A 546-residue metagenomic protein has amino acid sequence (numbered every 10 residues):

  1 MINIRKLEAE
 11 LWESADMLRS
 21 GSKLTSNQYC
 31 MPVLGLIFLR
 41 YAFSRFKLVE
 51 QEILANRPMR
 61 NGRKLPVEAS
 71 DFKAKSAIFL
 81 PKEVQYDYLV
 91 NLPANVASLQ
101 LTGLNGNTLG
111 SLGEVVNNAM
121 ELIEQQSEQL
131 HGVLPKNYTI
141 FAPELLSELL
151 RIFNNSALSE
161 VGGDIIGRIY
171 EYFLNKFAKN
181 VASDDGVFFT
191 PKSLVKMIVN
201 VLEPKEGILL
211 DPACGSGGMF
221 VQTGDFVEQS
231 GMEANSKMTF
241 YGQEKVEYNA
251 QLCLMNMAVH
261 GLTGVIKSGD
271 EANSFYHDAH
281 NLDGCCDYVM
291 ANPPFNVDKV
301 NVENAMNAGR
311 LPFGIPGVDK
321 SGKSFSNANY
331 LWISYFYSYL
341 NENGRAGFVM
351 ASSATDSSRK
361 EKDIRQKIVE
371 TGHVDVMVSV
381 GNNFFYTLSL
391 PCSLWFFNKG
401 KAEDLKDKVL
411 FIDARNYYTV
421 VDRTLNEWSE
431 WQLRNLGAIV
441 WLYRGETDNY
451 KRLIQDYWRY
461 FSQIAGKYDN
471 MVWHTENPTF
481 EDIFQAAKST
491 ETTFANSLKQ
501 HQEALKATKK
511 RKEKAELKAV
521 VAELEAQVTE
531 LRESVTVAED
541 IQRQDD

Functional and structural regions predicted by a protein language model:
M1-K205, V265-H280, S379-N382, L405-D413 (+1 more regions): Non-catalytic, mostly N-terminal accessory regions of nucleic-acid modification and defense proteins
N3, L7, T25-Q28, L145 (+10 more regions): Helical mechanochemical/support elements of P-loop NTPase systems and associated helical scaffolds
S26-F38, I198, A250, K320-F397: Conserved Class I SAM-dependent methyltransferase catalytic core
R40-I53, F177, V227, G231 (+4 more regions): A generic secondary-structure signal for well-formed alpha-helical elements
T139, S159, G242-V246, Y288 (+4 more regions): Hydrophobic alpha-helical scaffolding
D184-A291, F295-N307, G314-G317, Y330-L331 (+4 more regions): Conserved S-adenosyl-L-methionine
E228, A258, P294, S338-N341 (+12 more regions): Hydrophobic alpha-helix feature that most strongly marks membrane-spanning transmembrane helices and their immediate
E370-V374, F384-D448: C-terminal, active-site-flanking charged/polar segments
